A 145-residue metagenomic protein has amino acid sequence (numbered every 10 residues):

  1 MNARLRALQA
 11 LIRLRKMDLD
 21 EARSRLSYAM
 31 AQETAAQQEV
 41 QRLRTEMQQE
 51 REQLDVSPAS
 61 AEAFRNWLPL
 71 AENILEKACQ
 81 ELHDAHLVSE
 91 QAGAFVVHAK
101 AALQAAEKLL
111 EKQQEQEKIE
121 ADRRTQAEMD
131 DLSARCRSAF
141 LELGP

Functional and structural regions predicted by a protein language model:
M1-P145: Charge-rich amphipathic alpha-helical interaction elements
